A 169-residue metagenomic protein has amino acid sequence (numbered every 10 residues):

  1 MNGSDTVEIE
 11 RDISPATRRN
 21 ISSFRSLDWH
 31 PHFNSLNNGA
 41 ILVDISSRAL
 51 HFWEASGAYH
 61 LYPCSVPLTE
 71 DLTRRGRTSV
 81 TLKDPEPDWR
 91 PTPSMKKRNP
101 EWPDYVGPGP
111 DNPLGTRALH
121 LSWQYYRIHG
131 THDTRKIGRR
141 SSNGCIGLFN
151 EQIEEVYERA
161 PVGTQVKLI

Functional and structural regions predicted by a protein language model:
N2-S94, G107-P110, R117-L119: Cell wall/extracellular polymer interaction/catalysis modules
D71, R75-G76, D88-I169: Exported/periplasmic cell-wall-interacting domains
